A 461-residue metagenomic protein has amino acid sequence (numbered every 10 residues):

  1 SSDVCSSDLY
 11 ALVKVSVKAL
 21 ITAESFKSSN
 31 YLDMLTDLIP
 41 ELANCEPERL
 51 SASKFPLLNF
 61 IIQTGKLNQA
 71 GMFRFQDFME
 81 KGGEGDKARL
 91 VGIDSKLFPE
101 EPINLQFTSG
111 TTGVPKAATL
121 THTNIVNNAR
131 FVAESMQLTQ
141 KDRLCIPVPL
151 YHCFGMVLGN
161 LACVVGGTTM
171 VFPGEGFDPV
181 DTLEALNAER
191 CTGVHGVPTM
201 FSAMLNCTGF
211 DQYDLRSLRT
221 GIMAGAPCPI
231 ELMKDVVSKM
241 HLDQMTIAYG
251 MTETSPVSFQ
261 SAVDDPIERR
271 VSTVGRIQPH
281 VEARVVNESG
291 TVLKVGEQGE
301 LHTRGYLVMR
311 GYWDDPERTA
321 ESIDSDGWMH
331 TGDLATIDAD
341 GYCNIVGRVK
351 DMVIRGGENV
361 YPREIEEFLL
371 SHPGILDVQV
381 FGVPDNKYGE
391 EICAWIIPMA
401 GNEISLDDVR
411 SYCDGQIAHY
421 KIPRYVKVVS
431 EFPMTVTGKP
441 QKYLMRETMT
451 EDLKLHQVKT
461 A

Functional and structural regions predicted by a protein language model:
S1-S6: Short, small-residue-biased leader/transition segments that mark boundaries at the very start of proteins
L9-V13, L20-E24, V194, S289 (+7 more regions): AMP-binding/adenylate-forming catalytic core of the ANL superfamily
S16-A19, P40-I62, R143-C145, V171 (+2 more regions): Conserved helix-loop-beta element of the AMP-binding
K54-L58, Q63-Q69, F73-F107, V114 (+3 more regions): Conserved pre-ATP/AMP-binding loop-to-beta segment of ANL
N59, A418-K439, V458-A461: AMP-binding/adenylate-forming catalytic domain of the ANL superfamily
M79-G83, L183, A188-G196, L205-R269 (+2 more regions): Gly/Ser/Thr-rich phosphate-binding loop
G85-A88, P99, N104, A118-T139 (+3 more regions): Conserved structural elements of the adenylate-forming
V126-R143, C153-G193, C207: Conserved AMP-binding/adenylation subdomain of ANL enzymes
